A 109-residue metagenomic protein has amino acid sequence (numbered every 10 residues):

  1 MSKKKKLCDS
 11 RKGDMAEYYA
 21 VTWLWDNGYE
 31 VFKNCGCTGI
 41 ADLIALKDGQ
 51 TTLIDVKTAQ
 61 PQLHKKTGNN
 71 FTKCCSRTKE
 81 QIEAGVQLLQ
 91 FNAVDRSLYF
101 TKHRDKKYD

Functional and structural regions predicted by a protein language model:
M1-N34: Acidic-basic catalytic patches of nuclease active cores, encompassing PD-(D/E)XK and other metal-cofactor nuclease
A20, L24, L43-A45, G49-Q60: Conserved catalytic cores of phosphodiester-cleaving nucleases, focusing on short active-site segments
D26, E30-I40, I44-D48: Active-site metal-binding core of divalent-cation-utilizing nuclease and nuclease-like domains
K33, D55, Q90-N92: Structural signal for conserved beta-strand scaffold positions within catalytic alpha/beta enzyme cores
I40-A41, Q50-T51, G85-Q87: Short, surface-exposed beta-edge/turn micro-motifs
Q60-C75: Active-site-adjacent loop/helix micro-motif of nuclease/hydrolase catalytic cores
F71-G85: Ligand-binding grooves and catalytic loops that recognize ribose/phosphate and carbohydrate rings, and esterified lipid
I82-D109: Domain-level recognition of nuclease-like catalytic cores that cleave nucleotide substrates
